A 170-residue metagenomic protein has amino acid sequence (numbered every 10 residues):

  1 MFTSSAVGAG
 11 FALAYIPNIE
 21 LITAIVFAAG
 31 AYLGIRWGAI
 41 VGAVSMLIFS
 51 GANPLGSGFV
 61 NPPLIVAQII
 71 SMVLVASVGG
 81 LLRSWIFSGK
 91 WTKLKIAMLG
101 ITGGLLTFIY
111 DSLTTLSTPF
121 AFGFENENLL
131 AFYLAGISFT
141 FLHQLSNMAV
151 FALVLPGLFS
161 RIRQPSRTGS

Functional and structural regions predicted by a protein language model:
M1-I40: Hydrophobic transmembrane alpha-helices
T3-S4, A24, A28, A39 (+9 more regions): Residue-level signature of the transmembrane alpha-helical core of multi-pass small-molecule transporters
A6-L21, V44-L81, W85: Interfacial aromatic-anchored transmembrane helix boundaries in multi-pass membrane proteins
E20, G58-V66, L81-S170: Membrane-embedded alpha-helical hairpins and interfacial helices in multi-pass inner-membrane proteins
F27, M46-N53, I69-A76, G123-N128 (+1 more regions): Short, surface-exposed, charge-dense and proline/glycine-enriched linear segments
